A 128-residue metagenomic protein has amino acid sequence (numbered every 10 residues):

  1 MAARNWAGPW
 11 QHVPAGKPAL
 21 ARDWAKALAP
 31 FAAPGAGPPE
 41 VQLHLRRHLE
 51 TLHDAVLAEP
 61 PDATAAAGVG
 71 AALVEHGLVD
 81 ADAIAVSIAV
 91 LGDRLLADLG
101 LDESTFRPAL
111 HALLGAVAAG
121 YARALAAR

Functional and structural regions predicted by a protein language model:
M1-V41: Actinobacteria-biased recognition of intrinsically disordered, low-complexity terminal regions
G16, L20, V41-H48, A65 (+2 more regions): Alpha-helical structural motif
K26-V69: Short, amphipathic alpha-helical segments
D54-R128: Long, amphipathic alpha-helical coupling/dimerization segments that relay conformational signals between
